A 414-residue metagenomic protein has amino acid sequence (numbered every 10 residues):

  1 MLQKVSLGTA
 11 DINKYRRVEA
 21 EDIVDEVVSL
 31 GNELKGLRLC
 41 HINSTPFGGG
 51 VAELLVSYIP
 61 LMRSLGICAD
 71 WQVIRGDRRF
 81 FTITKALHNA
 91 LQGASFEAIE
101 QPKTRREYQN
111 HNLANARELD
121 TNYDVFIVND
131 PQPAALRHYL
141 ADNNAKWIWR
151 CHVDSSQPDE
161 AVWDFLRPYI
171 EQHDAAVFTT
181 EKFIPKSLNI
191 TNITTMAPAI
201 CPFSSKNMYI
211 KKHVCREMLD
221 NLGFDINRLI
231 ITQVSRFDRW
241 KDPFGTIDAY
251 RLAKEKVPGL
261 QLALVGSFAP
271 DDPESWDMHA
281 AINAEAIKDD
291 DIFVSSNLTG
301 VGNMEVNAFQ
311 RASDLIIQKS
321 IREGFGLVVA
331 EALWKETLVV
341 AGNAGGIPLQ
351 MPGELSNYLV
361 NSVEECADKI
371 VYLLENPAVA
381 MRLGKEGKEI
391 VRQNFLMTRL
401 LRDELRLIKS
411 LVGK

Functional and structural regions predicted by a protein language model:
M1-R38, V56-N122, M196-P202: A conserved catalytic-core segment of Leloir-type glycosyltransferases
C40, L219-K241, I247, L262-A263: Conserved donor-binding/catalytic core segment of Leloir-type glycosyltransferases
G266, P270, S275-A308: Nucleotide-activated donor-binding/catalytic signature segment of Leloir-type glycosyltransferases, i.e., the conserved
V306-N307, A330-W334, P348-L349: Short alpha-helical segment that forms part of, or immediately flanks, the ligand-binding pocket in carbohydrate-active
I321: Aromatic "clamp/platform" in nucleotide-sugar-dependent glycosyltransferases that forms part of the donor/acceptor
V329, L338-A341, M351: Short hydrophobic beta-strand element within catalytic cores of glycosyltransferases and related nucleotide-activated
G353, N357-E364, Y372-P377: Conserved acidic donor-binding segment of nucleotide-sugar-dependent glycosyltransferases
Y372, V379-Q393, L400-R406: A short, well-ordered alpha-helix in the C-terminal region of glycosyltransferases
